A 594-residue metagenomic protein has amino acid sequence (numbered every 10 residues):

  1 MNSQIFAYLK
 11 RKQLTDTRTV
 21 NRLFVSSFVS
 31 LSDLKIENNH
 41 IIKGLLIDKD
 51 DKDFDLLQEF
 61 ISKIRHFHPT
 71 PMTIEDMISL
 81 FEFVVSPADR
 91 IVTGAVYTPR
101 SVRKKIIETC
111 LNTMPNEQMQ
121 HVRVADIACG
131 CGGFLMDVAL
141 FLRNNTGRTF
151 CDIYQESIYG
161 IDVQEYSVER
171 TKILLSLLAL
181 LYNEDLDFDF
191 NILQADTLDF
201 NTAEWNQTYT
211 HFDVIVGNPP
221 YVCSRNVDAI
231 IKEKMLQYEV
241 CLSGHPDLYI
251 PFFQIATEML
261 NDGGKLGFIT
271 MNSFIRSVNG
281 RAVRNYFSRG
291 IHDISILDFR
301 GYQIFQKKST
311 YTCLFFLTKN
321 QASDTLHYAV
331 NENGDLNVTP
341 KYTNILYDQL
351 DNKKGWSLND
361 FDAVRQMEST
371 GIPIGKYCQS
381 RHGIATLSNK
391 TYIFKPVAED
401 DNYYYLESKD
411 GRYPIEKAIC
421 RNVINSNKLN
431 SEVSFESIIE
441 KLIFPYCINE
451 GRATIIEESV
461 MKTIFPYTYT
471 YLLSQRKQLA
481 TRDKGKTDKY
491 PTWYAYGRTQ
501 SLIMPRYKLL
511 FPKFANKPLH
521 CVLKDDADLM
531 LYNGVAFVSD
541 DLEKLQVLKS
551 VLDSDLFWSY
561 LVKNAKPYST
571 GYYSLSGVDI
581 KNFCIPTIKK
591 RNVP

Functional and structural regions predicted by a protein language model:
M1-V163, S167-R170, N201, P219 (+3 more regions): Class I S-adenosyl-L-methionine
E37-I41, L46-D55, V338-K353, N430-A453 (+1 more regions): Short, compositionally biased low-complexity segments
M72, S224-V227, L519: Proline-centered turn/helix-capping motifs that create local helix->coil transitions or kinks
V85, L111, P115, R143 (+9 more regions): Hydrophobic alpha-helix feature that most strongly marks membrane-spanning transmembrane helices and their immediate
S101, C129, M136, V163 (+6 more regions): Signature of N6-adenine DNA methyltransferases within the class I
M119-H121, I153-S157, D187-D189, Q194 (+11 more regions): Short, well-ordered loop/turn elements at secondary-structure boundaries
F141-N145, S176-L178, I231-M235, V283-Y286 (+3 more regions): Glycine-rich, phosphate-binding/catalytic loops in enzymes
R365-P594: Polybasic, glycine- and aromatic-enriched phosphate-binding surface used to engage nucleic acids
